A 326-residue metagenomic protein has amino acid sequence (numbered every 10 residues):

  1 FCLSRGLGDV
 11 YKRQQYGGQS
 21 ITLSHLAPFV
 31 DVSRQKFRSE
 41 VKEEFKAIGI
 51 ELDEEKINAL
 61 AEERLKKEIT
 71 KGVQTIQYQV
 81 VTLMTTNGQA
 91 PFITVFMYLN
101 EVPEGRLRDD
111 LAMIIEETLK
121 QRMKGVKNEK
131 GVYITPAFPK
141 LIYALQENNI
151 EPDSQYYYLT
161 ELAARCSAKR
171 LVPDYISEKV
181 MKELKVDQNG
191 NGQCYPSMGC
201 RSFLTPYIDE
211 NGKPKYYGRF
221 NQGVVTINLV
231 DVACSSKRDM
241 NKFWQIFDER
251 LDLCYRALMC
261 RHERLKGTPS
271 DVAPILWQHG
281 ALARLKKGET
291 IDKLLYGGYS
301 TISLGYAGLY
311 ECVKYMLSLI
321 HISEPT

Functional and structural regions predicted by a protein language model:
F1-L7, Y11, I320-T326: Single conserved hydrophobic/aromatic residue that forms the stacking wall/gate of nucleotide- or nucleobase-binding
S4, G8-D9, K67-T85, R201-E210 (+1 more regions): Short linear interaction motifs
Q15, C166-L317: Structured mid-domain segments that build the active-site/substrate or prosthetic-cofactor binding neighborhood
S20-S24, K67-T70, Q74, Q89 (+8 more regions): Conserved structured core elements
S20-S33, F37-E40, I48-L52, K56-E68 (+3 more regions): Conserved alpha/beta enzyme-core scaffolds, especially Rossmann-like or related mixed alpha/beta domains that build
R64-K66, K314-L319, S323: Ordered core of a single globular domain
L83-P91, G125-P136, L258-Q278: Flexible, glycine/charged-enriched surface loops at secondary-structure junctions
N100-K169, I176: Extended, regular secondary-structure scaffolds
